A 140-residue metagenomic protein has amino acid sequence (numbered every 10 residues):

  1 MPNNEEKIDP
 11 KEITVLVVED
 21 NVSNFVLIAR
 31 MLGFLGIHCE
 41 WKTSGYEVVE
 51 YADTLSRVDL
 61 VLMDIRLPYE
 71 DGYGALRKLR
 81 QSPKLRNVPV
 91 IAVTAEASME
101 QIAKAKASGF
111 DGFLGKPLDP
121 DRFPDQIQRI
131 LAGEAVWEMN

Functional and structural regions predicted by a protein language model:
M1-L16, D121-N140: Non-catalytic signal-transmission and effector/linker regions of two-component phosphorelay proteins
E19: Conserved acidic carboxylate
V22-E40: Two-component/phosphorelay signaling modules centered on CheY-like receiver
W41-L60: Acidic, metal-coordinating helix/loop segments flanking the phosphotransfer/catalytic sites of two-component signaling
D64, T94: Active-site residues of response regulator receiver
P68, R86, S98: The feature encodes the CheY-like receiver
K116: A Lys-centered signature of the CheY-like receiver
